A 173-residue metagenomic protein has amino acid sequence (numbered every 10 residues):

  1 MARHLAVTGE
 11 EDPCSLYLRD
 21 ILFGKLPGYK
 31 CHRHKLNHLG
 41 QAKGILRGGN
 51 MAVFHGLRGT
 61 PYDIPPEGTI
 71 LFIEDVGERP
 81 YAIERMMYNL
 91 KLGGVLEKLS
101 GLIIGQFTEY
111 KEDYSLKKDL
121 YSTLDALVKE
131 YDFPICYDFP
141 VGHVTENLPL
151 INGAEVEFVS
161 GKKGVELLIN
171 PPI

Functional and structural regions predicted by a protein language model:
M1-L57: Conserved anion/nucleotide-ligand pocket segment
G9-P13, I45, G49-A52, E78-R85 (+3 more regions): Conserved active-site and cofactor/substrate-binding residues in soluble primary-metabolism enzymes
K25-R33, D63-G68, E97: Short, structured loop/turn "capping" segments at alpha-beta junctions
H38-L39, L46, D63-P65, V95-L96 (+2 more regions): Solvent-exposed alpha-helices and their adjacent loops that cap or buttress functional pockets in soluble metabolic
I45-V76: Conserved beta-alpha junction segments in alpha/beta enzyme cores
F54, L102, G153-V156: Buried hydrophobic positions in well-ordered alpha/beta secondary-structure cores of metabolic enzymes
P65-D119: Internal helical hairpin/lid segments
E109-I173: ATP/nucleoside-binding phosphotransfer catalytic cores, i.e., glycine-rich phosphate-binding loops
